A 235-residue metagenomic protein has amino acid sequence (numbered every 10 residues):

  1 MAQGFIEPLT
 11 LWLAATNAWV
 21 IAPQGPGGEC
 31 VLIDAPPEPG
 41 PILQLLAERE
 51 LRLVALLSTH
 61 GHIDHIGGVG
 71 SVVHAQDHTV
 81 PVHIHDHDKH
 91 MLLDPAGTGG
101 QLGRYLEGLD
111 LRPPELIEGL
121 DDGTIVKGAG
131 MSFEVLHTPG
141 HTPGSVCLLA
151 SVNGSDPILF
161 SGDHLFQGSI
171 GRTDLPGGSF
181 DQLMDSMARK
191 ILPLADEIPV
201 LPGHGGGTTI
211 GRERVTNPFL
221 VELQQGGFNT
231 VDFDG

Functional and structural regions predicted by a protein language model:
M1-R49, C147-S161: Conserved beta-strand hairpin/beta-sheet module of binuclear metal-dependent hydrolase folds, prominently
L9, W19, E118, G123-T124 (+2 more regions): Residue-level detector of beta-strand structural context in well-folded domains
L9-L11, E115-I117, H137-H141: Short Gly/Pro-enriched turn/cap motifs at secondary-structure boundaries
I21, T59, T138: Conserved S/T- and glycine-rich ATP-binding loop of Class I adenylate-forming
C30-I33, A55-L57, V135-H137: Short catalytic-loop micro-motif centered on adjacent basic/acidic residues
V31, L57, V82, I158-F160 (+1 more regions): Residue-level marker for buried hydrophobic side chains located in beta-strands that build the well-ordered beta-sheet
P37-M131, D156, V215-G227: Active-site HxH/HxHxD metal-binding segment of metal-dependent hydrolases
G97-Q101, S132-H137, T142-G235: Metallo-beta-lactamase
